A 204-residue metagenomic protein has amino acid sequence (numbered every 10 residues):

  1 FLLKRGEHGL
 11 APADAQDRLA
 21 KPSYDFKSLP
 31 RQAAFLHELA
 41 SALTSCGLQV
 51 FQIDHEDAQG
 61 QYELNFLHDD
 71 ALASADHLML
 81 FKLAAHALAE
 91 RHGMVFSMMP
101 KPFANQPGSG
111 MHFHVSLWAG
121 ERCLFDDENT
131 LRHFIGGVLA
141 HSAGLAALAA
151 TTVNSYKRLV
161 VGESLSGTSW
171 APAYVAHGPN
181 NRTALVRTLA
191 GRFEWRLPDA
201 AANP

Functional and structural regions predicted by a protein language model:
F1-P204: Glycine-rich, acidic/polar active-site loops that bind/position phosphate-bearing ligands
